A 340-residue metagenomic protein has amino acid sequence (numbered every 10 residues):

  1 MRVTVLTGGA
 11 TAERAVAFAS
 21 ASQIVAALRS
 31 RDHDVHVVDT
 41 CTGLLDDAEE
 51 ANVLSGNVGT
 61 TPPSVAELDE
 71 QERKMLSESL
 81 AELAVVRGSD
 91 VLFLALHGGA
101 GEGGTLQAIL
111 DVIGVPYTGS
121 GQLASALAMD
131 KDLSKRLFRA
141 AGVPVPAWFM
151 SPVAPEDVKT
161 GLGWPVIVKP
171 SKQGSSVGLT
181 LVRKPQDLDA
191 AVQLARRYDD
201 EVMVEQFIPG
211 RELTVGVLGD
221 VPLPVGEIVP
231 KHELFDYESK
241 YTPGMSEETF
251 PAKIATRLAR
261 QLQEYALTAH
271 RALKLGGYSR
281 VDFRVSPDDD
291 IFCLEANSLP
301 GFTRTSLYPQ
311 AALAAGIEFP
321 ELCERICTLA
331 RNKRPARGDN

Functional and structural regions predicted by a protein language model:
M1, G8-A10, L137-R139, R257-N340: ATP-dependent carboxylate activation and anion-phosphoryl transfer catalytic cores that bind Mg-ATP to form
M1-L123, L127-M129, L133, A140 (+2 more regions): ATP-binding N-terminal substructure of ATP-dependent carboxylate-amine bond-forming enzymes
V3-T7, A19, L83-R87, S125-R211: Active-site nucleotide/adenylate-binding loops and adjacent lid/helix of ATP-dependent enzymes
V35, P116-Y117, V145, V166 (+1 more regions): Hydrophobic beta-strand scaffold residues
E50-L54, A108-D111, L234-T242, S298: Short, flexible, mixed-charge acidic loops at enzyme active sites
A108-Y117, K184, D189, A314-A315: A glycine- and small-aliphatic-rich helix-loop capping segment at beta-alpha/alpha-beta transitions that lines
R183-E264, V285-F292: Phosphate-binding site of ATP-dependent enzymes
